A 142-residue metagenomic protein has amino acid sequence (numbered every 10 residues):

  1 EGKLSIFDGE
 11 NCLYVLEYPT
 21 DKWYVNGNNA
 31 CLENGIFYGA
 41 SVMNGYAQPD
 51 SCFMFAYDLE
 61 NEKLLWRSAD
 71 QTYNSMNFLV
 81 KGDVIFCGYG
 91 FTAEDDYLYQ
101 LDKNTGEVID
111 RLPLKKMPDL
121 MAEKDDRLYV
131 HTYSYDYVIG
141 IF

Functional and structural regions predicted by a protein language model:
E1, G45-S51, G90-D96, S134: Short, solvent-exposed loop/turn segments at conserved positions within beta-propeller repeat blades
K3-S5, C52-F55, Y97-Y99, Y137: A short loop-to-beta-strand structural motif that recurs across blades of beta-propeller domains
I6-W23, K63-D70, E107-P113: Aromatic (tryptophan-biased) beta-strands that constitute blades/sheets of beta-rich domains
D8-N11, D58-N61, D102-T105, F142: Short loop/turn segments that connect beta-strands within beta-propeller blades
D21-E33, D70-G82, L114-D126: Repeated scaffold domains used in trafficking and secretory/extracellular systems, primarily beta-propellers
Y38-G39, C87, V130: Residue position within the beta-strands of beta-propeller blades
D119-F142: Blade-level signature of beta-propeller repeat domains, shared across WD40, Kelch, NHL, RCC1 and BNR/Asp-box propellers
